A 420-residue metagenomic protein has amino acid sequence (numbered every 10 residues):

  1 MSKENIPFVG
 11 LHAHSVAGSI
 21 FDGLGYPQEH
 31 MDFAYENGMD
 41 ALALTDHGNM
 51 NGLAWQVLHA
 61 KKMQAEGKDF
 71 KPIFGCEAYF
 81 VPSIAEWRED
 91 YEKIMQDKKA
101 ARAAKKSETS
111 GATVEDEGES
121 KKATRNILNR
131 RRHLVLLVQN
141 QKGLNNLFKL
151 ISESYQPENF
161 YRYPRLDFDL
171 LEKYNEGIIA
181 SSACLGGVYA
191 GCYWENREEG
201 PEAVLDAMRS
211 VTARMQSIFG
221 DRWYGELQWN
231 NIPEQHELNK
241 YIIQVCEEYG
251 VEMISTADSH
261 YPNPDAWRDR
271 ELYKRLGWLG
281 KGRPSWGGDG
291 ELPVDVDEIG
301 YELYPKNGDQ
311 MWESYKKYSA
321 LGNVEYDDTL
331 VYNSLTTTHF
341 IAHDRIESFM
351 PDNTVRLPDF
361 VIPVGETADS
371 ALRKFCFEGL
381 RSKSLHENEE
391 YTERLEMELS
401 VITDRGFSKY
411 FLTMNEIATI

Functional and structural regions predicted by a protein language model:
M1-I420: Phosphodiester-processing cores and adjacent nucleic acid-binding clamps
